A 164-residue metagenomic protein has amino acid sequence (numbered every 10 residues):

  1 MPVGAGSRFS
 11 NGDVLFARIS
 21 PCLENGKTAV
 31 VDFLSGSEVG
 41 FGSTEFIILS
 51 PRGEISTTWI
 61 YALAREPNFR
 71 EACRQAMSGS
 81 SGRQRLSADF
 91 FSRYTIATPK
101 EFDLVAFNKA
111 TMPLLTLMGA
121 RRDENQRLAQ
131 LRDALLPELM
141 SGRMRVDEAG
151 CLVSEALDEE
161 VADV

Functional and structural regions predicted by a protein language model:
M1-A5: Short alpha-helix capping/helix-loop boundary micro-motifs
G6-S7, M118: His/acidic/aromatic-lined binding-pocket segments of jelly-roll/cupin-type domains and related regulatory beta-sandwich
S7, V14-R65, F69, M77-S87: A short beta-sheet element
S10-N11, G142: Conserved aromatic/hydrophobic "specificity hotspots" at molecular recognition or selectivity sites
E54-I55, L63, N68-S80, F90-V164: Amphipathic alpha-helical coiled-coil/heptad-repeat segments
